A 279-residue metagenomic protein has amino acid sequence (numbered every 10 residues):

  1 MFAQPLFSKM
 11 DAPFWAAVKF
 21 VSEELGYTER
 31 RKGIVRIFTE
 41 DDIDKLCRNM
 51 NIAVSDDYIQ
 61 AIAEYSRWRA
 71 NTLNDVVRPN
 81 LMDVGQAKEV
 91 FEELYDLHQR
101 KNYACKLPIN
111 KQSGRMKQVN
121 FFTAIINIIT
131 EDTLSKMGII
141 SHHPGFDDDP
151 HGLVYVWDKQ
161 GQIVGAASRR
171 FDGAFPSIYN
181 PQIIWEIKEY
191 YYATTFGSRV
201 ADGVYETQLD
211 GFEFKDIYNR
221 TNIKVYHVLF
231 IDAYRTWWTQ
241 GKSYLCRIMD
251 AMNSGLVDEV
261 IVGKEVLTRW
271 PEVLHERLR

Functional and structural regions predicted by a protein language model:
M1-C105, I109-N110: Nuclease-adjacent, charged terminal/linker segments that flank catalytic cores
A3, I223-R279: Domain-level recognition of nuclease-like catalytic cores that cleave nucleotide substrates
S8-R31, A104-K159: Acidic-basic catalytic patches of nuclease active cores, encompassing PD-(D/E)XK and other metal-cofactor nuclease
F121-I126, A201-F214, G241-I248: Well-ordered, non-membrane alpha-helical segments in soluble/globular domains
I125-G138, D210-Y218, M252, L274-L278: Hydrophobic, Leu/Ile/Phe/Ala-enriched alpha-helical segments that form helix-helix packing faces
V154-D172, Q208-F214: A Trp-anchored, charged/polar loop motif used as the substrate-binding/catalytic surface of acyl/ester-handling
R169, A174-I184: Active-site beta-strand-loop-beta-strand hairpin of nuclease catalytic cores that positions key catalytic residues
E189-R235: Catalytic cores of nucleic-acid endonucleases
